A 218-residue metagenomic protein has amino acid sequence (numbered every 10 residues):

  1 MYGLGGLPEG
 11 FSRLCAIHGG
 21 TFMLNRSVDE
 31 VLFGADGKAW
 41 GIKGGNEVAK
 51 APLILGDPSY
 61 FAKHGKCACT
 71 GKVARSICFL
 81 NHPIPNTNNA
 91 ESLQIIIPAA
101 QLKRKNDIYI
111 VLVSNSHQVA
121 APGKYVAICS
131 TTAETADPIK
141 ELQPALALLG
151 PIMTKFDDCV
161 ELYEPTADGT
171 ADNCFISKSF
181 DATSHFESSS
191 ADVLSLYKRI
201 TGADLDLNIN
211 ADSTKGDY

Functional and structural regions predicted by a protein language model:
M1-L7: Conserved redox-cofactor binding core of oxidoreductases
E9-G20, R26-V160: Mid-domain catalytic core of redox enzymes that form a hydrophobic substrate pocket/lid adjacent to a catalytic redox
G19-T21, N173-C174: Short, conserved active-site loop motifs that form the nucleotide-linked donor/cofactor pocket
L24-N25, I209: Intrinsically disordered, low-complexity regions enriched in proline, serine, glycine and charged residues
Y125, P138-Y218: C-terminal catalytic lobe of FAD-dependent flavoproteins
